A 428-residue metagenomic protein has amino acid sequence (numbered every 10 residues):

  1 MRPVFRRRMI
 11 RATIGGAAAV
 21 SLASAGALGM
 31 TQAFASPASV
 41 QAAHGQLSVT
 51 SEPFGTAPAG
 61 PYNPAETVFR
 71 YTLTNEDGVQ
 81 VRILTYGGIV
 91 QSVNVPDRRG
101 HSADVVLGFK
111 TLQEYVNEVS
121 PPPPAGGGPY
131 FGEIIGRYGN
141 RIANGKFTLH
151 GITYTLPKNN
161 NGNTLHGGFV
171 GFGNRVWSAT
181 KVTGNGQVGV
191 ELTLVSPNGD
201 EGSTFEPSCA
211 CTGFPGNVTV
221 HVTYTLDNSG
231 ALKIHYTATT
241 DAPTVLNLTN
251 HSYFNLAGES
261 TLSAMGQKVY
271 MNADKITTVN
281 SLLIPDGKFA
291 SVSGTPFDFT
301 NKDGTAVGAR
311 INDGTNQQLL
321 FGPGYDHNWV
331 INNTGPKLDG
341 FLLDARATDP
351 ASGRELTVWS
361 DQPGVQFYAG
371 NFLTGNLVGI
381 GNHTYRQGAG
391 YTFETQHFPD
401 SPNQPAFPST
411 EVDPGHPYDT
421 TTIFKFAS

Functional and structural regions predicted by a protein language model:
M1-P37: Secretory targeting and sorting signals
R2-V4, T13, H44-S428: An exposed, glycine/acidic-rich loop-and-rim segment of catalytic or binding clefts
P37-H44: Post-signal peptide N-terminal regions of Sec-secreted extracellular proteins
